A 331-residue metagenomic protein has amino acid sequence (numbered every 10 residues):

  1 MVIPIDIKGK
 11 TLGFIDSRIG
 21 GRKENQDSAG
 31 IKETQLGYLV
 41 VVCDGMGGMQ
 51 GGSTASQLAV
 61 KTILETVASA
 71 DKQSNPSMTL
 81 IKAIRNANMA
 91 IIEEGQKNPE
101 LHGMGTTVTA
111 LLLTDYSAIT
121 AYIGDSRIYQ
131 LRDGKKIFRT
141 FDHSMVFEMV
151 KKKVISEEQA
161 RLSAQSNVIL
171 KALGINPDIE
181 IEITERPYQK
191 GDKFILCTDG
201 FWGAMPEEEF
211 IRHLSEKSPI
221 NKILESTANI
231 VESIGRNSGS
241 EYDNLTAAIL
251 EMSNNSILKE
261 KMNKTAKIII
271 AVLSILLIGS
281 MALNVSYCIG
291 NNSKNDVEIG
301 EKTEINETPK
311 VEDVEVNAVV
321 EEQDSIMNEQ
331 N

Functional and structural regions predicted by a protein language model:
M1-N331: PP2C/PPM-type serine/threonine phosphatase catalytic domain
